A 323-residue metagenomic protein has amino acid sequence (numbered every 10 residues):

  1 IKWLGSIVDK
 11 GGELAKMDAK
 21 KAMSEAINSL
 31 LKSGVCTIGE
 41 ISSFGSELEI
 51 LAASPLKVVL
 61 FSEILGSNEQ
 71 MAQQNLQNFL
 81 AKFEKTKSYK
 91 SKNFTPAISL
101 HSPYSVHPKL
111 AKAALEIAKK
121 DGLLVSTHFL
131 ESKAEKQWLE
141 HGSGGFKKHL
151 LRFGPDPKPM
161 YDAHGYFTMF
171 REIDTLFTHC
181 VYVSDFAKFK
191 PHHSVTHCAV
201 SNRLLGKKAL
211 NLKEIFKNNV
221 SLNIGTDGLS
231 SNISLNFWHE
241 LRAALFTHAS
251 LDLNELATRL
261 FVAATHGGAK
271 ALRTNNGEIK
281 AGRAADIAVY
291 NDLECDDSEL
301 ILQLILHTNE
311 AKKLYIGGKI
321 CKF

Functional and structural regions predicted by a protein language model:
I1-K21, V59-S67, S132-I173, A244-E255: Active-site gating loops and adjacent loop-to-helix segments of metal-dependent hydrolytic enzymes
I1-P55, Q77-S91: Alpha-helical scaffold segments that flank or form the walls of functional sites
G34, I38, I98, H128 (+9 more regions): Divalent metal-coordination and catalytic microenvironments
S43, E63-S67, H101-P103, F129-A134 (+3 more regions): Active-site beta-loop-alpha junctions enriched in small/polar residues
E49-A53, Q77-S194, G206-L222, L241: Histidine/acidic residue-rich metal-binding segments in metalloenzymes
S67-L76, L204-L212, I233-L235, E299-I301: Short, charged, surface-exposed secondary-structure boundary motifs
L210-L293: His/Asp/Glu-enriched, well-ordered alpha-helical/loop segment that forms or immediately abuts the divalent-metal
A285-F323: C-terminal cap of metal-dependent C-N hydrolases
